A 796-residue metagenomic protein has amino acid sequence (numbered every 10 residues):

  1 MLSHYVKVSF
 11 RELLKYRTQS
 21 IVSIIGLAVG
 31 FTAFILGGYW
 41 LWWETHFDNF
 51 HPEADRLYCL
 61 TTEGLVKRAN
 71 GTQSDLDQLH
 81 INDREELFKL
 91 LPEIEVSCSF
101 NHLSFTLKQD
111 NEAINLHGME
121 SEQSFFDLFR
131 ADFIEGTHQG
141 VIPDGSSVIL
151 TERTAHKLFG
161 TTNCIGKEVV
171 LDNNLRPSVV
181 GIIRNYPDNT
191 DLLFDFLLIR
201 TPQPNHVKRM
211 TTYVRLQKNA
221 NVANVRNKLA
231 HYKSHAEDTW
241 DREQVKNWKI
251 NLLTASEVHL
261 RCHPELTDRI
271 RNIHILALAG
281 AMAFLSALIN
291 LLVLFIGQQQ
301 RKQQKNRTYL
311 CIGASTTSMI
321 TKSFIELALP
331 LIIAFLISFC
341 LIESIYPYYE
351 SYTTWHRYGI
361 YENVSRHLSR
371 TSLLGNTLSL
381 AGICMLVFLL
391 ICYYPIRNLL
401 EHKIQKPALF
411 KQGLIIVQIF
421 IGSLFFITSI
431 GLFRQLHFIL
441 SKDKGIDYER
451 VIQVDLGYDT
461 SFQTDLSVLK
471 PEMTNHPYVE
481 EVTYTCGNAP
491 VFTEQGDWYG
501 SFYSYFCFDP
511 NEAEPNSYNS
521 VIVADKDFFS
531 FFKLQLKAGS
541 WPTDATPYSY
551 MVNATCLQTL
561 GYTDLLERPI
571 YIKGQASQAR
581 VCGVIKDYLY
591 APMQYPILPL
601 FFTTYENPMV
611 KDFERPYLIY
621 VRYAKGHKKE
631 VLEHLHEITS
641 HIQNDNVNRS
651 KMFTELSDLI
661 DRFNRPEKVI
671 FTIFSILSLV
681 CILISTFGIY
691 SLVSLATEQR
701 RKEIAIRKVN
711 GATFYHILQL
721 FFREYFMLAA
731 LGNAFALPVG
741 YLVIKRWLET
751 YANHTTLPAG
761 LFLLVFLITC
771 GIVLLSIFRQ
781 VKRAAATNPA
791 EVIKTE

Functional and structural regions predicted by a protein language model:
S3-V6, R11, K15-Q19, Y232-M282 (+6 more regions): Membrane-helix entry/capping segments
V6-L14, T18, V22, G26 (+4 more regions): Intracellular coupling helices
L13, S23, E44, L60 (+26 more regions): Generic structural signal for small/hydrophobic residues in well-ordered secondary structure, especially within
K15-W43, D268-Q304, I332, F410-Q435 (+3 more regions): Hydrophobic alpha-helical transmembrane segments of multi-pass inner-membrane transport and secretion
T32, L36, N251, L292-V293 (+3 more regions): Small-residue-rich transmembrane alpha-helices
G37-T106, Q203-R215, A223-K228, N247 (+5 more regions): Membrane-proximal extracellular/periplasmic loop immediately following the first transmembrane helix
E122-E135, V148-D268, P471-R662: Mid-to-C-terminal secondary-structure elements that act as membrane-proximal/extracytoplasmic interface segments
D645-A729, A734, I744: C-terminal transmembrane helical bundles of large multi-pass transporters and their helix-start/helix-kink determinants
